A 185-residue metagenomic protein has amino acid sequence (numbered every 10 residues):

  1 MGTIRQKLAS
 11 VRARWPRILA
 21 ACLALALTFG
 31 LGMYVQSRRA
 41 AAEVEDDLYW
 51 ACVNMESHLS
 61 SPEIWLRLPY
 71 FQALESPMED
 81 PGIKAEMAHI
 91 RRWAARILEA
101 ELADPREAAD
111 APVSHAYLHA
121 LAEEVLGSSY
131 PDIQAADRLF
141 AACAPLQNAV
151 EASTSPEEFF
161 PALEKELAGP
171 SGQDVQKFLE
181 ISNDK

Functional and structural regions predicted by a protein language model:
M1-V11: N-terminal Lys/Arg-rich, disordered targeting/topogenic segments
A13-P16, D47: Membrane-water interface of alpha-helical transmembrane segments
P16-M33: Hydrophobic membrane-insertion alpha-helices, especially the h-region of bacterial N-terminal signal peptides
Y34-G82: Immediate post-signal-peptide N-terminus of mature secreted/exported proteins
S61-G127, A149, P156-E180: Alpha-helical segments in soluble extracytoplasmic regions
P131-A141: Cytosolic/nucleoplasmic, non-transmembrane interface domains of endomembrane and organelle-membrane proteins
A142-T154: Pan-zinc metallopeptidase signature
